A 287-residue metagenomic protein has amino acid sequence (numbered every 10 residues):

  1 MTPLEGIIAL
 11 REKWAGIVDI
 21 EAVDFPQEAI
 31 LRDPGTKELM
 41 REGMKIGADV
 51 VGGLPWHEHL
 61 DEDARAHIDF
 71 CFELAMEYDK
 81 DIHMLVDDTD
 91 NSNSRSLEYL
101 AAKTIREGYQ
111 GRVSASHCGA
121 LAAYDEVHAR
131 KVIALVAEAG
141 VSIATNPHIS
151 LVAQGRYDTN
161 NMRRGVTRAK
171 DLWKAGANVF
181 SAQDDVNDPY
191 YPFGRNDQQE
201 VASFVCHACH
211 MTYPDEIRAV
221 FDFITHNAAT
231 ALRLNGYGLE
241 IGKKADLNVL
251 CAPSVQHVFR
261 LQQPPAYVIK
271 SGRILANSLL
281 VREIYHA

Functional and structural regions predicted by a protein language model:
T2-I17, R32-S116, A120-S142, T159-S181 (+1 more regions): Histidine/acidic residue-rich metal-binding segments in metalloenzymes
I17-D24: Short beta-strand/loop segments at the ligand-binding rim of alpha/beta enzyme cores
P26-R32: Flexible, acidic/His-enriched mid-domain "rim/lid" segments that flank
Q27, W56, D87-D88, H148-I149 (+1 more regions): Short, ordered loop/turn segments at secondary-structure junctions
H59-L60, D90-S92, L151-A153, A182 (+3 more regions): Short secondary-structure capping/turn micro-motifs that flank functional sites
D81, A102-V113, N146-A153, R163-L250: His/Asp/Glu-enriched, well-ordered alpha-helical/loop segment that forms or immediately abuts the divalent-metal
G155-Y157: N-terminal beta-loop-helix "entrance" segment that forms/cooperates in small-molecule cofactor or anionic ligand
T230, I241-A287: C-terminal cap of metal-dependent C-N hydrolases
